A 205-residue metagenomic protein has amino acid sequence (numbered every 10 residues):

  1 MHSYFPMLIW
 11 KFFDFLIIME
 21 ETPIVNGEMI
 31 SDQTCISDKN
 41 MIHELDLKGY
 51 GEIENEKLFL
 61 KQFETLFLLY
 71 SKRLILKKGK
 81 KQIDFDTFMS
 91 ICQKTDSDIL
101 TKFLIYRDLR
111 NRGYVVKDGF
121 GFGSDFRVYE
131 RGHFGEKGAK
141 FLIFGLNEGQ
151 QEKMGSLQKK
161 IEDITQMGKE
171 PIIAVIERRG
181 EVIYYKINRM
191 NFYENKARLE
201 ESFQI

Functional and structural regions predicted by a protein language model:
I9-I205: Long Lys/Arg-rich low-complexity intrinsically disordered regions in nucleic-acid-associated proteins
